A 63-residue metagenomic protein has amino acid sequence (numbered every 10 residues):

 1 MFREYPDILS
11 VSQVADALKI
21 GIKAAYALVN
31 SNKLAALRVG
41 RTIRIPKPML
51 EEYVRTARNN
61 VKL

Functional and structural regions predicted by a protein language model:
M1-A24: Polyanion-binding surface elements
S10, R44-I45: Serine/threonine-rich, low-complexity intrinsically disordered segments
V14, K33, R58-N60: Extended rod-forming repeat segments used as scaffolds/tethers
L18-R44: Major-groove DNA-recognition helix of helix-turn-helix-type DNA-binding domains
I22, K47, V54: Short amphipathic alpha-helical/adjacent loop interface patches that line ligand and macromolecule-binding sites
R41, M49-L50: A generic "binding-loop/recognition-motif" signal
L50-L63: A short, Lys/Arg-enriched interface patch at domain edges and termini
